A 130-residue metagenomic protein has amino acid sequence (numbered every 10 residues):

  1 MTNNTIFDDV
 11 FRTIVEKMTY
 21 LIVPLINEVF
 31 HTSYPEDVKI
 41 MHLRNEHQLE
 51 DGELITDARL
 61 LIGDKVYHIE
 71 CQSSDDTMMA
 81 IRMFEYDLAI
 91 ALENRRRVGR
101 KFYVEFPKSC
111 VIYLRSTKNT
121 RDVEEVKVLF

Functional and structural regions predicted by a protein language model:
M1-F130: Accessory alpha/beta interaction modules
